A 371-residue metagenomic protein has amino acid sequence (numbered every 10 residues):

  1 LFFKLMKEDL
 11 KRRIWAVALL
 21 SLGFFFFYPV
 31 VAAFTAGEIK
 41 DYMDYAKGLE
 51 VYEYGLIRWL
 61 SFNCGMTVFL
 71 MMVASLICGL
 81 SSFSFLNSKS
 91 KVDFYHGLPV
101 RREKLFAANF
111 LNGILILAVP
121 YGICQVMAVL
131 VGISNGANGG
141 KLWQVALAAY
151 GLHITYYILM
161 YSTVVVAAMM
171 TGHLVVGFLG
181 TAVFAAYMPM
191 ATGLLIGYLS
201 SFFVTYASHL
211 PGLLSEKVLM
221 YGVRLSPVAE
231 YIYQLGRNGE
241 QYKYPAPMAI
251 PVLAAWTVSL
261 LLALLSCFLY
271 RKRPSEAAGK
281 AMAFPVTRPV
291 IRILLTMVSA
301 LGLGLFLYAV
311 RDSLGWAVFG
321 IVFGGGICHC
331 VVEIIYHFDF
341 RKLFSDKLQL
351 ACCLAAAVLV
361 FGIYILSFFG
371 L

Functional and structural regions predicted by a protein language model:
L1-S21: Aromatic- and glycine-rich beta-strand/loop motifs that create alpha-glucan
G23-Y28, P120-I123, R292-L307, G325-I327 (+1 more regions): Canonical alpha-helical transmembrane segments of integral membrane proteins
F24-I39, G122-A128, G132: Alpha-helical transmembrane segments of multi-pass membrane proteins
F34-W59, M190-A283, L301-V331, I335-H337 (+3 more regions): Terminal transmembrane helical anchor/hairpin motif
Y54-L60, C64, N112-G177, T181 (+3 more regions): Secretory targeting signals
F62-K91: Long, hydrophobic alpha-helical segments
S82-L115, A278-G279: Helix-loop-helix units of permease transmembrane domains in multi-pass membrane transporters, especially ABC
F178-M188, V322-G324, S345-L359: Central hydrophobic cores of alpha-helical transmembrane segments in multi-pass integral membrane proteins
